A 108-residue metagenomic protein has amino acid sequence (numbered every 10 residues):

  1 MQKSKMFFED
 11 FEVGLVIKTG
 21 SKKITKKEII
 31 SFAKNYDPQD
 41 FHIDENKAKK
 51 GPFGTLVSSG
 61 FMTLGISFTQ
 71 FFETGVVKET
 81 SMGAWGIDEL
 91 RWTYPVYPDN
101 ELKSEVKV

Functional and structural regions predicted by a protein language model:
M1-G86: Hot-dog-fold acyl-thioester-processing enzymes
G83, D88-V108: Hydrophobic beta-sheet segments that form the core/acyl-binding groove of ACP/CoA-dependent acyl-chain-processing
